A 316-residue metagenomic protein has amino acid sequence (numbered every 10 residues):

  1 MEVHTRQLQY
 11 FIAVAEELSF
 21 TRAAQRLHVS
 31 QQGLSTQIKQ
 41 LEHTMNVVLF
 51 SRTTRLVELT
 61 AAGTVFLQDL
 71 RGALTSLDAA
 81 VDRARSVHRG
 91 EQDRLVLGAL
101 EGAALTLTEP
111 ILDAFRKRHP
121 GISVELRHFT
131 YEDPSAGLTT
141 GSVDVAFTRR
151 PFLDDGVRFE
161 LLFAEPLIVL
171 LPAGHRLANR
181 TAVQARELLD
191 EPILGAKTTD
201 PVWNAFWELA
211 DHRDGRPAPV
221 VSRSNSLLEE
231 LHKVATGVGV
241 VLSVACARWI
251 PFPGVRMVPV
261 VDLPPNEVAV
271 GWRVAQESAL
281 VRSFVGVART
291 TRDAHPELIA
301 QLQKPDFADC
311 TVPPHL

Functional and structural regions predicted by a protein language model:
M1, L231, A245-G254, D262-L316: C-terminal effector-binding regulatory domain of bacterial HTH transcription factors
V14-S30, N46: Short helix-boundary/capping micro-motifs
E42-L59, T64: A short LG(V/I)-centered, amphipathic sequence patch enriched for acidic residue(s) preceding the LG motif
Q92-D154, L227: Central regulatory/effector-binding core of bacterial HTH transcription factors
T130-V143, T148-R149, K197-V258, D309-L316: Hydrophobic hinge/microswitch elements
R149, V183-A185, E191-D214, L231 (+2 more regions): Secondary-structure junction motif
R158-I168, V241-C246, F252-P265: Short beta-strand->loop
F159-L167, L171-I193, R282: Flexible hinge/capping segments at coil-to-helix
